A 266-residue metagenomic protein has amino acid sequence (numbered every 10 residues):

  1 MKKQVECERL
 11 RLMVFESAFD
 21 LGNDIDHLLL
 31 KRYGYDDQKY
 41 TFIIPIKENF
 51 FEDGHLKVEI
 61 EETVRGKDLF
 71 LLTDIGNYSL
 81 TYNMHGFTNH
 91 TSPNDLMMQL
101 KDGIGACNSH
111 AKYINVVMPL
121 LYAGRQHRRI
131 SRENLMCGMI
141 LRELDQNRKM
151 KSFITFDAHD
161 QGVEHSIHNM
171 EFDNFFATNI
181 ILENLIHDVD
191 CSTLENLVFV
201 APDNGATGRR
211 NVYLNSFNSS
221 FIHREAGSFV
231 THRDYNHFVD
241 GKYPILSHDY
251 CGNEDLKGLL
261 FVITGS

Functional and structural regions predicted by a protein language model:
M1-S266: PRPP-associated nucleotide enzymes
